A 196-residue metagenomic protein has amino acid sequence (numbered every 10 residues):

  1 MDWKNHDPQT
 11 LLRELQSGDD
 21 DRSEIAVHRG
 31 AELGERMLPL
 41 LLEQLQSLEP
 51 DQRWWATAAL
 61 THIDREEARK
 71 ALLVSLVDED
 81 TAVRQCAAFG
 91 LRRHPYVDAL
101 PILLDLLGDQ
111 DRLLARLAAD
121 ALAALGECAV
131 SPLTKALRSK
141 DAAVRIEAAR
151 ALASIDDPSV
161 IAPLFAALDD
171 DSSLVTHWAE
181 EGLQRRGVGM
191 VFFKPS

Functional and structural regions predicted by a protein language model:
D2-E14, G34-Q46, R65-V77, Y96-G108 (+3 more regions): Amphipathic alpha-helical scaffolding segments comprising HEAT/armadillo-like alpha-solenoid repeats
R13-E32: Alpha-helical segment of the N-proximal tetratricopeptide repeat
G18-D19, L48-E49, E79-D80, Q110-D111 (+2 more regions): Short inter-helical turns and helix N-cap capping residues of alpha-solenoid HEAT/ARM repeat scaffolds
I25-R29, A56, A87, A118 (+2 more regions): Conserved hydrophobic register position within alpha-solenoid helical repeats
R29-E32, A59-H62, G90-R93, A121-A124 (+3 more regions): Core register positions within helices of long alpha-helical scaffolds
P50, C86-F89, P101, Q110-E127 (+2 more regions): Alpha-helical adaptor scaffolds
